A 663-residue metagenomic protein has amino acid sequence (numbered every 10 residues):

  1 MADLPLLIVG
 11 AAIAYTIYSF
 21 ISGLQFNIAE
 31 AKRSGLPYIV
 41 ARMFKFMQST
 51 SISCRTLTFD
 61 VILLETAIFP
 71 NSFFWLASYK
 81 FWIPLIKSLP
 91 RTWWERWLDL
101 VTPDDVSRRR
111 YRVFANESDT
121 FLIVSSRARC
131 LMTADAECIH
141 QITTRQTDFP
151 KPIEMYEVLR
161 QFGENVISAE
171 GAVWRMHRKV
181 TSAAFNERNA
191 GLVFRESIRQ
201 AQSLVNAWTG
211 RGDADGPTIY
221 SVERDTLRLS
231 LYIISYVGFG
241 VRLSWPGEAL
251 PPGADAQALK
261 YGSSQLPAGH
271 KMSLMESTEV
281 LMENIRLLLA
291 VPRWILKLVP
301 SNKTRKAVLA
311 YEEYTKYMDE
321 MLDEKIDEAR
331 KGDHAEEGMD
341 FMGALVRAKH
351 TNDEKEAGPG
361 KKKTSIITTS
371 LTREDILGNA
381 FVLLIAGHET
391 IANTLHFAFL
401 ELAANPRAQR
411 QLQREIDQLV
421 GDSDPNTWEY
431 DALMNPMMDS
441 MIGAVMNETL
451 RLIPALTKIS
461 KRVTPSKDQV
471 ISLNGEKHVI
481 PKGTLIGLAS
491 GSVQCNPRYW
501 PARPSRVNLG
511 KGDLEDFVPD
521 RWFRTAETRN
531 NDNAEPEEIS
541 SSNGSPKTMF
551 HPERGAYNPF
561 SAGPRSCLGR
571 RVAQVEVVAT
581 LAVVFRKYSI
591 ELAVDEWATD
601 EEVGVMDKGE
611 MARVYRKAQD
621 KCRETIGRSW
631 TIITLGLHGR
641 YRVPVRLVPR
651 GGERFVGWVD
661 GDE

Functional and structural regions predicted by a protein language model:
A2-M176, E196-S203, A207, L229 (+3 more regions): N-terminal membrane-proximal hinge/A-helix region immediately C-terminal to the signal-anchor transmembrane segment
R96-R112, W428-E476: Conserved cytochrome P450 K-helix E-x-x-R motif and the immediately C-terminal K′/meander segment
T133, Q141, S244, P251 (+1 more regions): Classical protein tyrosine phosphatase
I153-E157, F194-L395, G604-M606: Cytochrome P450 heme-thiolate monooxygenase catalytic core
I198, P267-E276, E336-E337, A403-L456 (+5 more regions): Cytochrome P450 I-helix active-site segment
L243, P406-Q409, P552-E553, S566 (+1 more regions): Cytochrome P450 heme-binding "Cys pocket" and the immediately downstream C-terminal segment
E374-H396, L473-E476, P481-L485, A489-S490 (+1 more regions): C-terminal, well-structured subdomains that either form a transmembrane helix-short loop-helix hairpin in multi-pass
L488-K547: Conserved cytochrome P450 K-helix/beta-meander segment immediately N-terminal to the heme-binding cysteine loop
